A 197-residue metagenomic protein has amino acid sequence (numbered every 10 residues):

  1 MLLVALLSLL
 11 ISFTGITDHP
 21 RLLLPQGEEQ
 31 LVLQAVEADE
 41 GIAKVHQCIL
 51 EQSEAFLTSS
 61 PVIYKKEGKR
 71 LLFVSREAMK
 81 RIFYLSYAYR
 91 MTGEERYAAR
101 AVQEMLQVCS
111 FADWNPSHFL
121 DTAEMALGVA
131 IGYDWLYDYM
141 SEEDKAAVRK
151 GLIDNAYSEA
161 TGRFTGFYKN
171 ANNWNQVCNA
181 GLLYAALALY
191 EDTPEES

Functional and structural regions predicted by a protein language model:
M1-L3: Bacterial N-terminal signal peptides that target proteins for export
A5-D18: Bacterial Sec-dependent signal peptides at the C-terminal "C-region" and cleavage site
R21-E37, I42-S197: Aromatic-lined, polymer-binding surfaces characteristic of secreted/periplasmic polysaccharide-degrading enzymes
